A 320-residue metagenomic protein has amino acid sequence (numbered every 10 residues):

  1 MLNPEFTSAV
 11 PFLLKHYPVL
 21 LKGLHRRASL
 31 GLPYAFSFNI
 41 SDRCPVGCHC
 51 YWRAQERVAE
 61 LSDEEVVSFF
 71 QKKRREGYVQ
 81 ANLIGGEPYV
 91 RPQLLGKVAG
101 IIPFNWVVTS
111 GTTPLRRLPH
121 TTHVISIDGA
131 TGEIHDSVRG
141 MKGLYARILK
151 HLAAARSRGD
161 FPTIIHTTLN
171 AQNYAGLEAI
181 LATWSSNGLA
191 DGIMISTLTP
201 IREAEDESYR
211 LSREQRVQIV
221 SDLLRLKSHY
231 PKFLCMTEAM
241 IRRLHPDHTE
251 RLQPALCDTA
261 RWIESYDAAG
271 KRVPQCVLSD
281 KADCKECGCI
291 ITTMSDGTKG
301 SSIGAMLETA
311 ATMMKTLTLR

Functional and structural regions predicted by a protein language model:
M1, T121, S126, E133 (+3 more regions): Radical SAM enzyme [4Fe-4S]-AdoMet core and its adjacent flexible, acidic and glycine-rich loops/tails across
L2-R117, M313-L317: Conserved alpha-helical substructure of the radical SAM core
S37, S41-C44, E250, V277-D280: Residue-level signal for mature regions of secreted extracellular proteins and peptides
V46, G132-E133, A282: Glycine-centered loop/turn positions within well-structured domains that cap or flank conserved ligand/cofactor-binding
R75, R117, S186-N187, K281: Alpha-helix termination/capping residues and helix-transition junctions
G86, D128, L198, T292: Flexible loop residues that form catalytic and substrate-binding hotspots at small-molecule/glycan-binding clefts
L252-R320: Flexible mid-to-C-terminal extensions adjoining Fe-S/redox cofactors in radical SAM and related proteins
